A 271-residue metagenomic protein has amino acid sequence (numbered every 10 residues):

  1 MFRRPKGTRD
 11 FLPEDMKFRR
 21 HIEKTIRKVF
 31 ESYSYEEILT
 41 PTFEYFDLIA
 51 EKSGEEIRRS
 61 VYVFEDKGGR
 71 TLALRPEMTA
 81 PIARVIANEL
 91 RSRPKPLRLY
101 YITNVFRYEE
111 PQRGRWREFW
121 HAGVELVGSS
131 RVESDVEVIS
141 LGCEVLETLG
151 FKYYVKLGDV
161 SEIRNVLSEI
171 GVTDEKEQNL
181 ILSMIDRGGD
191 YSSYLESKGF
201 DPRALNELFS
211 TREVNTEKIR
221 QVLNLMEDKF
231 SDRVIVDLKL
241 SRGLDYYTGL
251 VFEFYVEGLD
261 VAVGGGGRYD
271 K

Functional and structural regions predicted by a protein language model:
M1-M16: Auxiliary tRNA-acceptor-end handling modules of aminoacyl-tRNA synthetases
M1-R3, Y154, V172: Charged, compositionally biased N-terminal leader segments and the immediate start of the first structured element
D15-Y33, E44-Y45, F64, G68 (+3 more regions): Positively charged, Gly/Ser-enriched RNA/tRNA-binding surfaces
T42-L72: Polyanion/phosphate-binding surface patch
S60-D66, V172-L195: Acidic, His- and aromatic-enriched active-site or binding-groove loops in soluble protein domains that engage sugars
E118-A122, L157-N165: Short, conserved phosphate-binding/catalytic loop or strand-edge motifs used in phosphoryl-/nucleotidyl-transfer
V166-T173, Y246-F252: Short glycine/threonine-rich loop-to-helix capping motif typified by GTGT followed within a few residues by an Asp-Pro
